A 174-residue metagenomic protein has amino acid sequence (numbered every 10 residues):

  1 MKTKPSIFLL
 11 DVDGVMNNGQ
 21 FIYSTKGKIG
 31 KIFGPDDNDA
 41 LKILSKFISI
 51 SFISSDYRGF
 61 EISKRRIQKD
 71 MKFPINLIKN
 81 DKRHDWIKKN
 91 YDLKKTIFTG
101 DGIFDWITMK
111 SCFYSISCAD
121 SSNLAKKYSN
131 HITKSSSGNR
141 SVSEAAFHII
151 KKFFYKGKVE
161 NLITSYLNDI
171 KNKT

Functional and structural regions predicted by a protein language model:
M1-D81: Alpha-helical substrate-recognition element adjacent to the catalytic core
G30-F33, Q68-L77, H84-T174: Mg2+-dependent phosphoryl-transfer enzymes with acidic/Ser/Thr/Gly-rich catalytic loops
